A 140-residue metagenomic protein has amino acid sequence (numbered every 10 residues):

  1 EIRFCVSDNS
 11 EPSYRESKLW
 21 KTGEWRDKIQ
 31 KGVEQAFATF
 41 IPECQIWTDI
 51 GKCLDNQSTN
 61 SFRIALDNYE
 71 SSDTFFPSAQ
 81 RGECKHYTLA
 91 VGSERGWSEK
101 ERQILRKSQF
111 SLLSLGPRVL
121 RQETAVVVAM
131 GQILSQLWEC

Functional and structural regions predicted by a protein language model:
E1-I64: RNA substrate-binding interface of SAM-dependent RNA methyltransferases
D27, K52-N56, P77, Q103-S108: Replace "anionic and nucleotidyl ligands
Q45-D49, E70, T124: Short beta->alpha linker loops
S58-A65, K85-Y87, F110: Short coil/turn segments at beta-strand junctions that form active-site/ligand-binding loops
D67-E83, Y87: Strongly charged, low-complexity linkers/loops
Y69-D73, E94-S98, V119-L120: Short Gly/Pro-enriched loop/turn and capping motifs at secondary-structure junctions
C84-I104: A C-terminal functional module that forms or caps the active site or interfaces directly with catalytic machinery
E99-C140: Structured adenosyl-cofactor binding patch, chiefly the S-adenosyl-L-methionine
